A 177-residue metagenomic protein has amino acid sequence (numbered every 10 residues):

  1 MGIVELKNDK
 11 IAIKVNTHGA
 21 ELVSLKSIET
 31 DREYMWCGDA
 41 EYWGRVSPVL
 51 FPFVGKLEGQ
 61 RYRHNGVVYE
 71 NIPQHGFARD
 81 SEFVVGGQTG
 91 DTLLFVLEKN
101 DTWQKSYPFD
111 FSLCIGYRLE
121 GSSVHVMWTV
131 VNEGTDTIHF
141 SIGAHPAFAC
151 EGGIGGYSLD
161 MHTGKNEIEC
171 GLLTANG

Functional and structural regions predicted by a protein language model:
M1-H64, V68-P73: Beta-strand-rich N-terminal accessory domains
V4, V23, L93, V124-V126: Hydrophobic residues embedded in beta-strands of well-ordered beta-sheets
K7-D9, G19, K56, F77-D80 (+3 more regions): Residues that act as N-cap/strand-start positions at coil-to-secondary-structure junctions
I11-V15, I115-Y117, L159: Broad, structure-driven detector of short, well-ordered beta-strand segments within folded domains
I72-G121: Extended, loop-rich substrate-binding clefts of extracytoplasmic carbohydrate-active enzymes
D101-P146, E151: Acidic, contiguous internal or C-terminal segments within carbohydrate-active enzymes that form a structured patch used
T137-H139, A147-G177: Active-site/ligand-binding surface loops and adjacent short beta/alpha elements that line catalytic pockets across
